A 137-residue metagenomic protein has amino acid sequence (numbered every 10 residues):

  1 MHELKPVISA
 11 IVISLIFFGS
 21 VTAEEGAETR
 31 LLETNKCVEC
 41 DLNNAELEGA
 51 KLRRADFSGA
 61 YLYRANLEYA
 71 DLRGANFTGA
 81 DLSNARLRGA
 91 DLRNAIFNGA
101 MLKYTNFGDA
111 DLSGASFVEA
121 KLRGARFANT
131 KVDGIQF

Functional and structural regions predicted by a protein language model:
M1-I8: Bacterial N-terminal signal peptides that target proteins for export
S9-I16: Bacterial N-terminal signal peptides
F17-V21: Hydrophobic alpha-helical membrane-insertion segments, chiefly the h-region of N-terminal signal peptides
T22-F137: Tandem repeat scaffolds
